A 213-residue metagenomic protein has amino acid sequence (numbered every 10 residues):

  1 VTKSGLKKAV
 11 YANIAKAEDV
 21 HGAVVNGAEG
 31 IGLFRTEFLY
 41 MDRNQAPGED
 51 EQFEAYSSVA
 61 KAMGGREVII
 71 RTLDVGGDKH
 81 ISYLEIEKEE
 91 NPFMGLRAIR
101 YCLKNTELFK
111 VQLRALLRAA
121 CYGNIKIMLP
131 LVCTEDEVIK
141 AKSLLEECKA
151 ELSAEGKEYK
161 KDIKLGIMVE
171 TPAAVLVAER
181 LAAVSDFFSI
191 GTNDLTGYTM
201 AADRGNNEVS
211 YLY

Functional and structural regions predicted by a protein language model:
T2-Y213: Conserved alpha/beta-domain cores
